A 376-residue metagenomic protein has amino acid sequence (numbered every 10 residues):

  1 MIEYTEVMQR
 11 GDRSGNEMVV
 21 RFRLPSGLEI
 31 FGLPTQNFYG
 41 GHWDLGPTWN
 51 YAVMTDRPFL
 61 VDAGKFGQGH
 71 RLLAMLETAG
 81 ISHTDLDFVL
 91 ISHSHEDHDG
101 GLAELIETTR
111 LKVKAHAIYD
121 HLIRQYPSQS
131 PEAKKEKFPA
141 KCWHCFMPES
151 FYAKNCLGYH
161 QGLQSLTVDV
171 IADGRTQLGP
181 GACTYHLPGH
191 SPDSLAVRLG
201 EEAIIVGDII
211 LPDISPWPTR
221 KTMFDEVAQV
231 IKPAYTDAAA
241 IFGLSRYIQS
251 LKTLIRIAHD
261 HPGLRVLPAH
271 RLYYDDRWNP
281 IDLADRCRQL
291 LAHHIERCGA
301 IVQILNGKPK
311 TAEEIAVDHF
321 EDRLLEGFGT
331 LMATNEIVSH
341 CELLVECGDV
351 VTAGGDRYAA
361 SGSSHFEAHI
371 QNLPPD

Functional and structural regions predicted by a protein language model:
M1-E6, D12-G15, E296-D376: C-terminal regulatory/interaction regions
E17-H83, A196-D213: Conserved beta-strand hairpin/beta-sheet module of binuclear metal-dependent hydrolase folds, prominently
G27-F38, A153-G158, L178-A182: Short Pro/Gly-enriched beta-strand edge/turn motifs at strand-loop
V53, D62, L72, H93 (+9 more regions): Divalent metal-coordination and catalytic microenvironments
K65-H70, T78-Q177, I210-P212: Active-site HxH/HxHxD metal-binding segment of metal-dependent hydrolases
D99, Y247, L251, I337: Aromatic/hydrophobic pocket-lining residues that form the small-molecule binding cavity in soluble enzyme cores
G162-D169, T253-H261, D349: A structural motif corresponding to the C-terminal end of an alpha-helix and its immediate exit/capping segment
C183-C287, C298: Metallo-beta-lactamase
